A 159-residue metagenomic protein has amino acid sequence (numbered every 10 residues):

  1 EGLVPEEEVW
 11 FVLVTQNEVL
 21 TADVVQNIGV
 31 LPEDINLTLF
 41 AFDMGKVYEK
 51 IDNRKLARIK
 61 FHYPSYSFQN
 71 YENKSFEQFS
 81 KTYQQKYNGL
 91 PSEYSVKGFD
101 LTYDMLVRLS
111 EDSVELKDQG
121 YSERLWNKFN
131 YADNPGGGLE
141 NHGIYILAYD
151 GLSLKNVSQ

Functional and structural regions predicted by a protein language model:
E1-D23: Extracellular/periplasmic Venus flytrap/periplasmic-binding protein
V4-P5, K55, G138-E140: Extracellular/periplasmic catalytic domains that process cell-envelope and extracellular macromolecules
E8, R58, G143: A residue-level signal for beta-strand positions that form part of recognition/binding surfaces within mature
L13-Q16, A41-M44, Y63-Y66, A148-D150 (+1 more regions): Active-site proximal loops enriched in glycine and acidic residues that flank catalytic Cys/His/Asp and coordinate
Q16-N17, M44, G98, E111: Short beta->alpha junction loops/turns
E18-D23, Q69, S153-N156: Short, surface-exposed beta-strand/loop "edge" segments at domain boundaries and coil↔beta transitions
D23-K97: Extracellular/periplasmic periplasmic-binding protein-like sensory domains
N88-S95, F99, L106-S158: Segments of small-molecule ligand-sensing domains
